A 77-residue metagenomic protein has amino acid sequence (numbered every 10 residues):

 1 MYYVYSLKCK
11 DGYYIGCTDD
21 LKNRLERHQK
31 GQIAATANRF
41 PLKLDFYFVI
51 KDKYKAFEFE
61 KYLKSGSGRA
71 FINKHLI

Functional and structural regions predicted by a protein language model:
M1-K30, A37-F40, L44-K64, R69 (+1 more regions): GIY-YIG nuclease catalytic motif and its immediate N-terminal context
